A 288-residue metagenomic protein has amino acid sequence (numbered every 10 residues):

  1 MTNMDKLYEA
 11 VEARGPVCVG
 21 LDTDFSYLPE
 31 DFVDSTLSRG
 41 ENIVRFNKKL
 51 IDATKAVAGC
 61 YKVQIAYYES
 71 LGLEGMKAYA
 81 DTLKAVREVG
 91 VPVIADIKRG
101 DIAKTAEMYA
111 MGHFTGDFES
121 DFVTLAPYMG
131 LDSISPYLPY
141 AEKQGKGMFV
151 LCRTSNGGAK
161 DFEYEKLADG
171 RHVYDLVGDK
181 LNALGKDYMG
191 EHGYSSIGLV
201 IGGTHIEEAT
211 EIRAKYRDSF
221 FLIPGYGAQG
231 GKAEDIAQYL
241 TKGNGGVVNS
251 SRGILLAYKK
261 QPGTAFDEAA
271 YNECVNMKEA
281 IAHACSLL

Functional and structural regions predicted by a protein language model:
M1-V63, Y68-D81, A85-P92, P262 (+1 more regions): Conserved N-terminal beta1-alpha1 strand-loop-helix module at the mouth
Y8-E12, L83-R87, L138-E142, N182-K186 (+3 more regions): Surface-exposed amphipathic alpha-helices with a cationic face
A13, A58, T115-D121, E142-M148 (+3 more regions): Glycine-enriched alpha-helix->loop->beta-strand junction motifs that scaffold or abut catalytic
V19, Y61, D96, V123 (+2 more regions): Conserved, mostly hydrophobic/aromatic
D22-S26, A66-Y68, K98-I102, Y128 (+4 more regions): Active-site beta-loop-alpha junctions enriched in small/polar residues
S70-A85, I102-E107, M129-E142, T204-R213 (+1 more regions): Active-site-adjacent beta->alpha loops and helix N-cap segments on the catalytic face of soluble alpha/beta enzymes
I97, D101-G198: Conserved anion-binding
L199, G203-N249, G253-A257: A C-terminal functional module that forms or caps the active site or interfaces directly with catalytic machinery
